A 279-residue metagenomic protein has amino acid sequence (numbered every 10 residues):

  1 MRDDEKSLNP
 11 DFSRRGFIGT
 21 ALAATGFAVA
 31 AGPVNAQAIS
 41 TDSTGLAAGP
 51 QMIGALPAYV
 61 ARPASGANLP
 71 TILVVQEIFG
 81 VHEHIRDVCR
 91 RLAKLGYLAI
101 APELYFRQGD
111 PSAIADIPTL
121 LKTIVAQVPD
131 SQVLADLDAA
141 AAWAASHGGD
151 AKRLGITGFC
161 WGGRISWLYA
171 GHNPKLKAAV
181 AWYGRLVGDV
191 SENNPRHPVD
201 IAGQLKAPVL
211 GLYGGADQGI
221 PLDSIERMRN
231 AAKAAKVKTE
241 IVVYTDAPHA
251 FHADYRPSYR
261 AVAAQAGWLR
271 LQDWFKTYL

Functional and structural regions predicted by a protein language model:
M1-F12: N-terminal secretory signal peptides
D11-G16, G26-T41: N-terminal twin-arginine translocation
Q37-A64: N-terminal cap/lid segment of alpha/beta-hydrolase-fold proteins
L69-E77: Short beta-strand element of the alpha/beta-hydrolase
A115-G155: Gly/Ser-rich "nucleophile elbow"/oxyanion-hole loop immediately N-terminal to the catalytic nucleophile in hydrolases
A139-P198: Primarily recognizes the serine-hydrolase "nucleophile elbow" in alpha/beta-hydrolase and SGNH/GDSL folds
L205, G211-Y213: Short beta-strand/loop motif that positions the catalytic acidic residue of the alpha/beta-hydrolase fold
K238-L279: C-terminal catalytic histidine-bearing segment of alpha/beta-hydrolase fold enzymes
